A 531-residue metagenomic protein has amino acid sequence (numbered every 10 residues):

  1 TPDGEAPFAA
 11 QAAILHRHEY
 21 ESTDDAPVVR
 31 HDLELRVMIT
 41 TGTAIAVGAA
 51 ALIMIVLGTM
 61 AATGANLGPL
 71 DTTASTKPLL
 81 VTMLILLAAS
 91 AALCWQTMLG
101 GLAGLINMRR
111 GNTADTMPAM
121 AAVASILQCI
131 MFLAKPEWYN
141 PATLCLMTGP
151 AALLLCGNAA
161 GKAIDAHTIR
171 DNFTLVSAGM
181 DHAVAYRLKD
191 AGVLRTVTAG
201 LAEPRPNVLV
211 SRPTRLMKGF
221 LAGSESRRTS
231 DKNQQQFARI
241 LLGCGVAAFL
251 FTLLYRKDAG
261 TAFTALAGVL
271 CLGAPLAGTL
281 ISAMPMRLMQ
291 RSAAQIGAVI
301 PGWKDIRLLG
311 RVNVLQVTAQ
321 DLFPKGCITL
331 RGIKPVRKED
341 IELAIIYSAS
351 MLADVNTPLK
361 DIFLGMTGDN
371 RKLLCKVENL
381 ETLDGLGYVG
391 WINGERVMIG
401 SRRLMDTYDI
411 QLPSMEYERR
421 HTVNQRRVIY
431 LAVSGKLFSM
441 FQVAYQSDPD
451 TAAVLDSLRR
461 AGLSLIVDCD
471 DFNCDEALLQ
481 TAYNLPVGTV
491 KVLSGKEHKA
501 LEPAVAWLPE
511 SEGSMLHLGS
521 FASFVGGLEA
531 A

Functional and structural regions predicted by a protein language model:
D3-A121, Q128-F237: Structural motif at membrane-water interfaces of alpha-helical integral membrane proteins
L86-T97, A103, T148-S177, P204-V314 (+2 more regions): Hydrophobic alpha-helical transmembrane segments
G101, Q290, D321, G394 (+3 more regions): Residue-level signature of catalytic and energy-coupling elements of molecular machines, predominantly ATP/GTP-dependent
P206-N207, I392-G394, S434-A531: Conserved ATP-binding TGD loop and adjacent catalytic N/P-domain core of P-type ATPases
L221, S230-D231, K334-D384, D406-Y408 (+2 more regions): ATP-binding catalytic core of ATPases
D305-G332: Asp-based phosphoryl-transfer active-site loop
Q316, Y388-V389, R427-V433, V467-C469: Cytosolic beta-strand hydrophobic patch enriched in CBS
